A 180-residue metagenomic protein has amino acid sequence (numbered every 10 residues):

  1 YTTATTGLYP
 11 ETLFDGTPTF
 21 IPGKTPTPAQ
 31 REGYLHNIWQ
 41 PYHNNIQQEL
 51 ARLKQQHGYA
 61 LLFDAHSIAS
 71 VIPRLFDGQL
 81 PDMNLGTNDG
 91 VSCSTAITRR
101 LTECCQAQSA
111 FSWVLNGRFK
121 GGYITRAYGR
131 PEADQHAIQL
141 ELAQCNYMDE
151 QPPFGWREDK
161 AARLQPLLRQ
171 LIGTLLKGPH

Functional and structural regions predicted by a protein language model:
Y1-L62, S67-H180: N-terminal catalytic or cofactor-binding beta/alpha core of small enzyme domains
